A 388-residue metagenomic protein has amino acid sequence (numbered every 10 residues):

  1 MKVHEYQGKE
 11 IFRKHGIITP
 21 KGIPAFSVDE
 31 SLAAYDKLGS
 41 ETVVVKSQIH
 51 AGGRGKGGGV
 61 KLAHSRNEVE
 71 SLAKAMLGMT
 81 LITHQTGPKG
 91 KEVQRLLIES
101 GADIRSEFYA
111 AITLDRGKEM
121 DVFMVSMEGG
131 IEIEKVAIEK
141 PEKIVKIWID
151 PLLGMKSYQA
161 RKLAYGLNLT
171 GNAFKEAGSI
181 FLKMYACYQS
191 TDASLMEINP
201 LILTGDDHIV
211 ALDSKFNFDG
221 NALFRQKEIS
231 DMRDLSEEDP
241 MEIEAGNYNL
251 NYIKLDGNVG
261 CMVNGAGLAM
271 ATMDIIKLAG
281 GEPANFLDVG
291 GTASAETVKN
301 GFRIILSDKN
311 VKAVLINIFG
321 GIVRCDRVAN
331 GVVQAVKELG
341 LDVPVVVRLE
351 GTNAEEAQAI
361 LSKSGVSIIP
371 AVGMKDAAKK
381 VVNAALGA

Functional and structural regions predicted by a protein language model:
M1-E197, I202-I316, D326, E350-S362 (+1 more regions): ATP-dependent carboxylate/acyl-activation modules
K312-E350: C-terminal hydrophobic structural anchor segments that stabilize assembly/packing rather than catalytic chemistry
L341, G365-V366: A short helix-to-beta-strand connector/capping loop
